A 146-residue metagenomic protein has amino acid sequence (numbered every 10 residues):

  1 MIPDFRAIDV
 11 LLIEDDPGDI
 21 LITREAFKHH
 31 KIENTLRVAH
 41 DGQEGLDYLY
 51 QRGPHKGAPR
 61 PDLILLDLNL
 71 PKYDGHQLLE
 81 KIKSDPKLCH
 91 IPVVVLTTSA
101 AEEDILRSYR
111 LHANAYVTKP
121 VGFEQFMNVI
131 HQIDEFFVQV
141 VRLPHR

Functional and structural regions predicted by a protein language model:
M1-L11, P17-R37, Q43-L46, Y50 (+3 more regions): Non-catalytic signal-transmission and effector/linker regions of two-component phosphorelay proteins
D16, P71, K87, S99-E103: Negatively charged, flexible loop motifs adjacent to catalytic sites in prokaryotic signal transduction proteins
G53-P59, K83-H90, L111: Conserved phosphotransfer cores of two-component systems
D67, T97: Active-site residues of response regulator receiver
L70-Y73, I82: Hydrophobic residue at a beta-alpha junction that N-caps the helix immediately following a catalytic beta-strand/loop
N114: Short, glycine/charged-rich "phosphate-handling" switch motifs in NTP-dependent and phosphotransfer domains
